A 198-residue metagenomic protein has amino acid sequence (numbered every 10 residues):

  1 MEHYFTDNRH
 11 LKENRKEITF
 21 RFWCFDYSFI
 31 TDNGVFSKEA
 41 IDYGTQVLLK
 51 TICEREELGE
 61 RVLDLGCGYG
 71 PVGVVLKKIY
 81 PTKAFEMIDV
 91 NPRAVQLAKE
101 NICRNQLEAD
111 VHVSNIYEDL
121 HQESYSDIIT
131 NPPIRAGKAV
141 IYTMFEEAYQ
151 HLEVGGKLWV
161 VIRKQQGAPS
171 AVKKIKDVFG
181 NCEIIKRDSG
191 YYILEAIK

Functional and structural regions predicted by a protein language model:
M1-W23, N33-S37: N-terminal auxiliary segments of SAM/dcSAM-dependent transferases
D32-K50: Conserved SAM-binding loop and adjacent beta-strand
G44-T130: Conserved SAM/SAH cofactor-binding pocket of Class I
D89-P92, V140, R163: Short beta->alpha hinge that forms the Motif I/post-I loop of the SAM-binding pocket
Y142-V154: A short glycine-rich, Lys/Arg-flanked "PGG" loop and its adjoining helix->strand segment in the class I
G155-R163: Conserved beta-strand signature within the Rossmann-like core of class I S-adenosyl-L-methionine
R163-V178: Conserved class I S-adenosyl-L-methionine
R187-K198: Core SAM-dependent methyltransferase catalytic element
